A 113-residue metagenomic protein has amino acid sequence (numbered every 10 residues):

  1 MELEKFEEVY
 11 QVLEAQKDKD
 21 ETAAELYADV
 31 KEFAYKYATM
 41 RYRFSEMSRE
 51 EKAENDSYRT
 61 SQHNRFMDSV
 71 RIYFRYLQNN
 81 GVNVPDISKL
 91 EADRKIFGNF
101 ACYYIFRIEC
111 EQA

Functional and structural regions predicted by a protein language model:
M1, E109-A113: Short intrinsically disordered terminal tails
M1-E4, D18-E21, M47, V82-P85: Short coil/turn linker and secondary-structure boundary residues
L3-E32: Short, charge/polar-rich alpha-helical segments
E25-A28, E32-Y103: Acidic, low-complexity, intrinsically disordered interaction modules
Y104-I108: Mixed-charge, Lys/Arg-enriched low-complexity segments
